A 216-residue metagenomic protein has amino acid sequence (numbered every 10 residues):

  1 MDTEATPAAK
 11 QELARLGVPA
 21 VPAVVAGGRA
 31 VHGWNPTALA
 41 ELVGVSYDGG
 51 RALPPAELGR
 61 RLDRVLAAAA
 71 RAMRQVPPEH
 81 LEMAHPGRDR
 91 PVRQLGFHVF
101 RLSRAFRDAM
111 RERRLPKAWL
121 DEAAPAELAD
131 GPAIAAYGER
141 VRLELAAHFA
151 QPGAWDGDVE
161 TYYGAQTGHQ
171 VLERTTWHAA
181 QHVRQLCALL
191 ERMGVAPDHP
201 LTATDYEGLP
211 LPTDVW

Functional and structural regions predicted by a protein language model:
M1-T6: A short beta-strand-loop structural module common to alpha/beta enzyme folds
A14-V25: Structural micro-motif
A26-R51: Non-catalytic, surface beta->alpha helical segment in thiol-disulfide oxidoreductase systems
V45-L58, A124-A129, A133: Short, charged, low-complexity loops and linkers
P54-V76, F97-D108, R140: Alpha-helical bundle segments that constitute or directly flank the non-heme di-iron/ferroxidase center
G59, V65-E79, L143, A188-M193 (+2 more regions): Small-residue-biased structural context
L62-M73, A126-Y162, Q166-Q185: Acidic/histidine-rich alpha-helical segments that form the ligand environment of transition-metal centers
H80-A124, E160-W216: Short, contiguous alpha-helical
